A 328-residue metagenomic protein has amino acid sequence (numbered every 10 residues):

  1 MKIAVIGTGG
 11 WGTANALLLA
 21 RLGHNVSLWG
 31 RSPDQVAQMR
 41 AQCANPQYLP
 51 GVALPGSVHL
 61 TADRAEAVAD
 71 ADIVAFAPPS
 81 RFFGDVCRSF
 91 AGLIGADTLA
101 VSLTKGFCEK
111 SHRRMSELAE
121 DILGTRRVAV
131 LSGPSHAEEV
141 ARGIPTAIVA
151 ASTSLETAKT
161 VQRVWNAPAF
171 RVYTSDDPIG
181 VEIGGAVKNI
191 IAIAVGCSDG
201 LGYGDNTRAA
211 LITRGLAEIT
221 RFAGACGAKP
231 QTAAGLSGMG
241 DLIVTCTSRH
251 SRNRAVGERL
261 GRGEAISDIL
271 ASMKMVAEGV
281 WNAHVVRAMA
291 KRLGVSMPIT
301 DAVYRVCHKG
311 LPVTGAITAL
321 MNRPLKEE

Functional and structural regions predicted by a protein language model:
M1-V52, H59-A62, S89: NAD(P)+-binding Rossmann beta1-loop-alpha1 motif at the extreme N-terminus of oxidoreductases
I3, V26, R126-V128, V172: Hydrophobic anchor at the start of a short beta-strand that flanks the dinucleotide cofactor-binding loop
G9, T13, W29, P33 (+21 more regions): Electropositive phosphate-/nucleotide-binding environments in soluble metabolic enzymes
L54, L60-A69, I73-P145, V161-R163: Rossmann-like NAD(P)(H) cofactor-binding subdomain of soluble oxidoreductases
F82, L93, L118, I122-R126 (+1 more regions): Internal alpha-helical scaffold of NAD(P)-dependent oxidoreductase catalytic cores
K188, A192-D199, G224-A234, G238 (+1 more regions): NAD(P)-dependent Rossmann-like dehydrogenase/reductase catalytic/cofactor-binding core
